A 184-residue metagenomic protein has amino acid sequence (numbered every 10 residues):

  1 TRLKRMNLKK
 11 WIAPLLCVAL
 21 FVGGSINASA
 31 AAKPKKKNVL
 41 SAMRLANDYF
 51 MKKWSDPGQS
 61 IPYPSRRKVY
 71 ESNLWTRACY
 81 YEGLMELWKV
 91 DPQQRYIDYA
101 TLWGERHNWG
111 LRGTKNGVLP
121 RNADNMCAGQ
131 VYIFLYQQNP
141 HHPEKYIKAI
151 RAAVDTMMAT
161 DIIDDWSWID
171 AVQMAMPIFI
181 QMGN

Functional and structural regions predicted by a protein language model:
L3-L15: Bacterial N-terminal signal peptides that target proteins for export
L16, L20-G24: Hydrophobic core
A30-R106, P143-A152, T156: Low-complexity, Ser/Thr/Pro/Gly-enriched N-terminal "stalk/linker" regions
S41, L111, A153-I162, G183: Carbohydrate-active enzyme catalytic cores, enriched for enzymes that act on polyanionic acidic polysaccharides
A78-Q93, C127-H142, M174-N184: Well-ordered alpha-helical scaffold segments within catalytic/enzyme domains
A100-L135: Blade-loop segments of beta-propeller domains
E144-P177: Asp-box/WD-like beta-propeller blade repeats and closely related beta-sheet repeat scaffolds
